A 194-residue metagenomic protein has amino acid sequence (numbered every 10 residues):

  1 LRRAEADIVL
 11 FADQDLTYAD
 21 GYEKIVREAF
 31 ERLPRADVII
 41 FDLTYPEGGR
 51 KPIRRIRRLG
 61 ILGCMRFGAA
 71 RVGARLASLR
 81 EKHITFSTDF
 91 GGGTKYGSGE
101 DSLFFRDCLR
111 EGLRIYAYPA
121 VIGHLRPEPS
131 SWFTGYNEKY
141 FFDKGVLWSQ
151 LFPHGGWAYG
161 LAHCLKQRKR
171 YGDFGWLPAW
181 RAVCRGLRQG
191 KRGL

Functional and structural regions predicted by a protein language model:
A6, G68-T85: Conserved nucleotide-sugar donor-binding and metal-coordinating catalytic region shared by glycosyltransferases
V9: Short aromatic/hydrophobic "clamp" motif used to bind/position activated sugar donors
A12: Catalytic metal- and UDP-sugar-binding loop of GT-A-like glycosyltransferases, i.e., residues flanking the conserved
T17-I53: Conserved donor NDP-sugar-binding/catalytic core segment of glycosyltransferases
D89-R106: Acidic donor-binding loop at a coil-to-helix junction in glycosyltransferase catalytic cores that engages
G91-Y96, R114-G135, K144-L147: Active-site donor/metal-binding and catalytic loop motifs of nucleotide-sugar-dependent glycosylation enzymes
S102-H124, P153: Catalytic donor-sugar/metal-binding loop of nucleotide-sugar-dependent glycosyltransferases
G135-L194: Non-catalytic, C-terminal membrane-associated alpha-helical segments of glycosyltransferases
